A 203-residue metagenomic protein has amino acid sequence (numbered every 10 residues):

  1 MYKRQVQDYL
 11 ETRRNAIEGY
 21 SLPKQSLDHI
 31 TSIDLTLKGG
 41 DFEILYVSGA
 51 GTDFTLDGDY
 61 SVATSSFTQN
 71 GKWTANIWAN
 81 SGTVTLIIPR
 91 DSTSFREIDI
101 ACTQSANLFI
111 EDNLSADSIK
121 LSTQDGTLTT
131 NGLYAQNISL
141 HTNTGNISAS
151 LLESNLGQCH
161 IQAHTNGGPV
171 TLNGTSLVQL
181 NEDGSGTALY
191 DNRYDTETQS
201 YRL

Functional and structural regions predicted by a protein language model:
M1-Y2: Short, small-residue-biased leader/transition segments that mark boundaries at the very start of proteins
Q5-Q7, Q25, Q69, Q104 (+6 more regions): Residue-identity detector for glutamine
V6-T74, W78, T83-F95, D99-A101 (+3 more regions): Short linear S-[DN]-x-LW-Φ motif typified by the pepsin-like aspartic protease active-site region
I33-L37, I100, L121, L140 (+1 more regions): Active-site alpha-helical segments that house and flank conserved acidic catalytic motifs for diphosphate chemistry
I98-G132: Right-handed parallel beta-helix
N113, S118, L128-L203: Short, surface-exposed interaction patches in beta-rich subdomains that mediate adhesion/assembly near membranes
